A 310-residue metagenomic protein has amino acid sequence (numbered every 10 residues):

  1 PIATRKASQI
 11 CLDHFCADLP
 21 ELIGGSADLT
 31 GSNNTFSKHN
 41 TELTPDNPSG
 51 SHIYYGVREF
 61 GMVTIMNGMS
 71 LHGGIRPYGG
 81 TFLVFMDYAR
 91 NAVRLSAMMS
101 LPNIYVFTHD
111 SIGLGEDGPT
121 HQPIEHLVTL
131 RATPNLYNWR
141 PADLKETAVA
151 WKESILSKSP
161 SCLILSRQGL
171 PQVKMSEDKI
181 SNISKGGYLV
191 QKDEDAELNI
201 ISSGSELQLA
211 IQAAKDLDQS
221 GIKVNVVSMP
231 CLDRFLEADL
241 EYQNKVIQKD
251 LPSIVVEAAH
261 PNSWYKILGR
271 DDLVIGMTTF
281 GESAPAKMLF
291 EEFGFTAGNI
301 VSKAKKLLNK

Functional and structural regions predicted by a protein language model:
P1-I164, G169, V246, A297: Thiamine diphosphate
G113-P119, T147, I155-K310: Thiamine diphosphate
